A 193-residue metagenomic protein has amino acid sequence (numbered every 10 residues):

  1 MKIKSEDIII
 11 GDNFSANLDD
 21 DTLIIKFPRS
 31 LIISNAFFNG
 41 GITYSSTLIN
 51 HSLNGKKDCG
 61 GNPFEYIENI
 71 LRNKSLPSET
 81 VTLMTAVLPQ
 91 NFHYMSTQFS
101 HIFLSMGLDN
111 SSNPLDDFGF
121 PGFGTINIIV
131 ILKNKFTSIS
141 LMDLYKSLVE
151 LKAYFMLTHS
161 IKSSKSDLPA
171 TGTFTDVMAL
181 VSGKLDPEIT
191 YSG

Functional and structural regions predicted by a protein language model:
M1-G193: Alpha/propeptide regions of enzymes that mature by internal proteolysis
